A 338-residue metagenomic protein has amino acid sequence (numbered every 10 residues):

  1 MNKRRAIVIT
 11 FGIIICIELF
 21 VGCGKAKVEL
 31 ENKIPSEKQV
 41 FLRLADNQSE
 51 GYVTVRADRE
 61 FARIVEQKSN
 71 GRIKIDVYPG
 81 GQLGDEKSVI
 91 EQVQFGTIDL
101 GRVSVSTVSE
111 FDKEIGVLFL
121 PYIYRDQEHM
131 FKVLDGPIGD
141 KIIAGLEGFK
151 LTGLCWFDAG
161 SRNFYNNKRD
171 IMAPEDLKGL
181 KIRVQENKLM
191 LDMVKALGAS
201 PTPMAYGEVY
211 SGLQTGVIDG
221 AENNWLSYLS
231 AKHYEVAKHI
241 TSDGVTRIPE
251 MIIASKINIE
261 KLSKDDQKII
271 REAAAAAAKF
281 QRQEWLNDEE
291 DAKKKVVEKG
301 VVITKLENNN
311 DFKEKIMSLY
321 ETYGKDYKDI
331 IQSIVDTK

Functional and structural regions predicted by a protein language model:
M1-F41: Short, low-complexity disordered leader/linker segments with a strong preference for bacterial N-terminal type II
G24-E128, I138, E147-K338: N-terminal secretory/targeting leader peptides
K132-A144: Signature of the catalytic double-stranded beta-helix
